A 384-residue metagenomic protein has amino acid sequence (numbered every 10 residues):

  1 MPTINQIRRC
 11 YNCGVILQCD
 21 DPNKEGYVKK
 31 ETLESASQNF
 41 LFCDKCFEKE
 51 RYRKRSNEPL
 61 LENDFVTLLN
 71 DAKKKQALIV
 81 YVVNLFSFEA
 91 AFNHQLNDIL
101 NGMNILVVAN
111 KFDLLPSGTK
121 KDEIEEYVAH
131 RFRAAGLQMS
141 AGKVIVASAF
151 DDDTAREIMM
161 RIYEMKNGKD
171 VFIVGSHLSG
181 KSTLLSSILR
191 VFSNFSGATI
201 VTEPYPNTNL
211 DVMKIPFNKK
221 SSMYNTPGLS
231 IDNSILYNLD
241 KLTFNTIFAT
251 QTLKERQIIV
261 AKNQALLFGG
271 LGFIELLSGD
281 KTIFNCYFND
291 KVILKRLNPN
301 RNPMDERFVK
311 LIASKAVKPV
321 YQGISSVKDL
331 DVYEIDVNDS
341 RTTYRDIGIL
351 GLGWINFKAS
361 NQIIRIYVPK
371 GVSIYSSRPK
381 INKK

Functional and structural regions predicted by a protein language model:
P2-I79, M103-L106, F112, S196-K384: Helix-rich effector regions associated with P-loop NTPase G domains
P59-V66, Y81, F88-I99: Amphipathic helical hotspot of TIR/SEFIR-family domains
L78-Y81, F172: Conserved beta-strand elements of the Class I
L85-E89, D113-P116, I231: Short acidic, S/G/P-rich loop/turn micro-motifs used as interaction or catalytic elements
A90-N93, S117-K120, S234-L236: Conserved ATPase-coupling elements of RecA-like P-loop NTPase cores
L106, L114-S179, R190-T202: Canonical P-loop GTPase G-domain recognition
K181-T183: Walker A/P-loop
S187: Active-site signature of alpha/beta-hydrolase-fold catalytic machinery across serine- and Asp/Cys-nucleophile hydrolases
